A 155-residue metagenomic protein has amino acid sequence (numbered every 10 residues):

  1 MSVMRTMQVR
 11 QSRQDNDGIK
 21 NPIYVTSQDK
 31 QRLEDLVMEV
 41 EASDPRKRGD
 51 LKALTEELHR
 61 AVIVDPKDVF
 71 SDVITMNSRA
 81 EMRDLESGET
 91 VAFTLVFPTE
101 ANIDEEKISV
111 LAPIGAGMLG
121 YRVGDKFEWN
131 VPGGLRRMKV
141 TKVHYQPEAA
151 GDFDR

Functional and structural regions predicted by a protein language model:
M1-F70: N-terminal intrinsically disordered, low-complexity, charge/repeat-rich segments that act as generic
Q31, L119, M138: Alpha-helical elements of the RecA-like P-loop NTPase motor core of helicases
M38, L85, Y145: Residue-level marker of positions within ordered structural domains that often coincide with functionally constrained
K52-F97: Long amphipathic N-terminal alpha/beta scaffold segment
A61-V62, R122, P147: Conserved NTP-handling cores and scaffolds of large molecular machines
N77-R79, S87-L135: Non-DNA-binding regulatory cores of transcription-related proteins, predominantly C-terminal effector-binding
V140-K142: Conserved hydrophobic positions within beta-strands
H144-R155: Short peripheral tails and domain-boundary helices/loops at the edges of structured domains
